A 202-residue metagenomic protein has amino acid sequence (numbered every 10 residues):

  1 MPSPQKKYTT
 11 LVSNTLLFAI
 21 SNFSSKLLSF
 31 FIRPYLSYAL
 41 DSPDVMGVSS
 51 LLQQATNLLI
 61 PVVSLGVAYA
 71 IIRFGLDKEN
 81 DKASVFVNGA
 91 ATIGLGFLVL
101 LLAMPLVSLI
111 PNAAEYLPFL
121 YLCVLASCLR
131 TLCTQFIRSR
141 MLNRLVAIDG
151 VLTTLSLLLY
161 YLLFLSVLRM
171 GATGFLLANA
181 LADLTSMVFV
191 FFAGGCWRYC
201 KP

Functional and structural regions predicted by a protein language model:
M1-P2, I71, T134-S139, N143 (+2 more regions): C-terminal transmembrane helix end/exit motif
P4-T9, S37-V45, N57-T92, R138-R144: Transmembrane-helix boundary and interhelical linker motifs in polytopic inner-membrane proteins
K7-L65, L158: Signature of the first transmembrane helix
T15-S25, A83, L122, I137-L162: Alpha-helical transmembrane segments of multi-pass membrane transporters/permeases
F23, P61-S64, Y69, V87-A114: Alpha-helical transmembrane segments of multi-pass membrane transport and lipid-handling proteins
K26, Q54-N57, F97, V124-C128 (+2 more regions): Residue-level recognition of pore/gate-forming positions within transmembrane alpha-helices of multi-pass
L58, V62, F97, L109-C133: Alpha-helical transmembrane segments of multi-pass membrane proteins
P118, D149-W197: Hydrophobic alpha-helical transmembrane segments
